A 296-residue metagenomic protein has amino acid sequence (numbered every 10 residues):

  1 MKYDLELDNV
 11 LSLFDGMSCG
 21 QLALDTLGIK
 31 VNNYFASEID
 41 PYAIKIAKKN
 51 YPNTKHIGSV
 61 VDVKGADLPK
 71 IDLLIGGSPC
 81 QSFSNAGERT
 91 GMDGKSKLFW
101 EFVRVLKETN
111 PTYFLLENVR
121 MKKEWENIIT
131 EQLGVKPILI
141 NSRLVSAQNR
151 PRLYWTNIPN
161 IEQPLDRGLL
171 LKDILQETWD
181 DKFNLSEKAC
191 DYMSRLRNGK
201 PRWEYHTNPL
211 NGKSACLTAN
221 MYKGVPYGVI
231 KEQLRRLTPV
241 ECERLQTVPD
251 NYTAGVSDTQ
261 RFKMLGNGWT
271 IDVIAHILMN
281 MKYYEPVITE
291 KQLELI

Functional and structural regions predicted by a protein language model:
K2, V63-L73, S78-R235, E241: Class I S-adenosyl-L-methionine
L5-V10: Extreme N-terminal starter segment of soluble prokaryotic enzymes
L13-S18: Class I SAM-dependent methyltransferase "Motif I" SAM/SAH-binding loop
N33-F35: Short beta-strand element of Class I
D40: Conserved SAM/SAH-binding beta-strand->alpha-helix loop
A47: Conserved SAM-binding loop
N53-S59: Conserved SAM-binding strand-loop segment of SAM-dependent methyltransferases
